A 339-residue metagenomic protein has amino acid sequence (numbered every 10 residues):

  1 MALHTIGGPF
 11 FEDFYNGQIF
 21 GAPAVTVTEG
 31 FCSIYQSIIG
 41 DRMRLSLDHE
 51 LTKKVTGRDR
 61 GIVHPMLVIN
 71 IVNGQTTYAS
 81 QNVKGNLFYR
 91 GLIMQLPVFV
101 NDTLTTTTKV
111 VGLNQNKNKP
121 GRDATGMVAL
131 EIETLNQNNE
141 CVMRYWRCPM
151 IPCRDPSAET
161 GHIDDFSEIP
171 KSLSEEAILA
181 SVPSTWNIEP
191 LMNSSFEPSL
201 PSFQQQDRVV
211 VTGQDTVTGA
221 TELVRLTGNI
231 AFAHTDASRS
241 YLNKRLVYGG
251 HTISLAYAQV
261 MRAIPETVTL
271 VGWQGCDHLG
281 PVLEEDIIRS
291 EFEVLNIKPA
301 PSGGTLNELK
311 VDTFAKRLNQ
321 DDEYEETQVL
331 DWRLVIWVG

Functional and structural regions predicted by a protein language model:
A2-Q18, V100-S181, E284, E291-G339: HotDog/MaoC-like acyl-thioester-processing domains
A2-Y89, M143, C153-D164, E168-I169 (+3 more regions): Hot-dog-fold acyl-thioester-processing enzymes
V63-H64, Q95-V100, V247-Y248, L279-D286: Short, low-complexity cationic-aromatic patches
V72-N73, L92, P97-V100, T107: Long, hydrophobic/aromatic-enriched structural stretches that serve as scaffold segments
G85, Y89-L96, V111-N116, T269-V282 (+1 more regions): A cross-kingdom feature marking solvent-exposed beta-strand/loop segments within repeated, beta-rich binding/scaffold
A263-E266, L279, E285, K316: Hydrophobic alpha-helical segments
